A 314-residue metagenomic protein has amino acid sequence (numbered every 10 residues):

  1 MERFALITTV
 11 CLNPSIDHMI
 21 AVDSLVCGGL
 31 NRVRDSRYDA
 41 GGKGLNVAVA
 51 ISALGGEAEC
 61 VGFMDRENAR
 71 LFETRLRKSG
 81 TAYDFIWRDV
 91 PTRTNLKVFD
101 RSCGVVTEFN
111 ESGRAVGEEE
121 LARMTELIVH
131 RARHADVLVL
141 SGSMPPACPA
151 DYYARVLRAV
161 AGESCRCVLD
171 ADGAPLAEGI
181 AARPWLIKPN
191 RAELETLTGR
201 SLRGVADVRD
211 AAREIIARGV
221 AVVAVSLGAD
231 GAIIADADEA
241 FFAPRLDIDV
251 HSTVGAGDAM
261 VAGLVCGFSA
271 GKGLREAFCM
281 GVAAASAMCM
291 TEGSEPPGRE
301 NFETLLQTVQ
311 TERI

Functional and structural regions predicted by a protein language model:
M1-V61, A69-L71: Glycine-rich phosphate/adenosyl-contacting loop at the front of the ribokinase-like
I7, E57-E59, Y83, C167 (+2 more regions): Hydrophobic anchor at the start of a short beta-strand that flanks the dinucleotide cofactor-binding loop
I51, N190, G257: Short, conserved phosphate/pyrophosphate- and ester-handling motifs at nucleotide-, phospho-/glycolipid
S52, A161, S269: Gly/Ala-rich phosphate-binding loop of Rossmann-like dinucleotide-binding domains, activating on the conserved
A53-A135, T304-I314: Conserved N-terminal subdomain of the carbohydrate kinase-like
T107-N110, A135-S143, D170, K188-E193: Short beta-strands and strand-loop turn motifs
A150-D238: Conserved phosphate/ATP/ADP-binding segment of small-molecule kinases
A177, V205-I314: Conserved phosphate-binding/catalytic region of the ribokinase-like
